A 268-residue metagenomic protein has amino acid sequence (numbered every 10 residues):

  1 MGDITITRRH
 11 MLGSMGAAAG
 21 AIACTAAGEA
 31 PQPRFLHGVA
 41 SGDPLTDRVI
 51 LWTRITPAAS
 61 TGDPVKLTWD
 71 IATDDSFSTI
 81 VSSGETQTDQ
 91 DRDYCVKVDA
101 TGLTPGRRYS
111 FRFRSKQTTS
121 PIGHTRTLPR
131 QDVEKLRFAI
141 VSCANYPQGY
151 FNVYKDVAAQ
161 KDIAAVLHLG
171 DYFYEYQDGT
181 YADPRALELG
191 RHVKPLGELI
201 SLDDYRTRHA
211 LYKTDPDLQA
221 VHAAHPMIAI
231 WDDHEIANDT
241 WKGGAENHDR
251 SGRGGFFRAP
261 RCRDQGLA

Functional and structural regions predicted by a protein language model:
G2-A19: N-terminal secretory signal peptides and thylakoid transit peptides that target proteins across membranes
I4-I6, C24, A72: Intrinsically disordered/low-complexity terminal segments and short unstructured peptides
G20-A21, A245: Residue-level marker of structural boundaries
I22-Q32: Bacterial Sec-dependent signal peptides at the C-terminal "C-region" and cleavage site
A30-A268: Divalent metal-dependent phosphoesterase catalytic cores across multiple superfamilies
